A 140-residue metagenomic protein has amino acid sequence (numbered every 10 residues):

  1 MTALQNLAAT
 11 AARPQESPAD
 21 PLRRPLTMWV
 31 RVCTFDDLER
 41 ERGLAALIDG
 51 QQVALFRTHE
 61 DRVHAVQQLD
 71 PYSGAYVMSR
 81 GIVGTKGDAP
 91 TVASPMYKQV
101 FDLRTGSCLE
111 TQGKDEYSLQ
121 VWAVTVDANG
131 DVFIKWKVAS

Functional and structural regions predicted by a protein language model:
M1-F35, S140: A boundary/linker detector
R24-L26, R40, Y72: A short, polar/charged loop/turn motif at coil->beta-strand junctions and beta-hairpin connectors
V30, E39-A45: Short, hydrophobic/aromatic-rich segments at coil-to-beta transitions
G43-S140: Rieske [2Fe-2S] iron-sulfur-binding domain
